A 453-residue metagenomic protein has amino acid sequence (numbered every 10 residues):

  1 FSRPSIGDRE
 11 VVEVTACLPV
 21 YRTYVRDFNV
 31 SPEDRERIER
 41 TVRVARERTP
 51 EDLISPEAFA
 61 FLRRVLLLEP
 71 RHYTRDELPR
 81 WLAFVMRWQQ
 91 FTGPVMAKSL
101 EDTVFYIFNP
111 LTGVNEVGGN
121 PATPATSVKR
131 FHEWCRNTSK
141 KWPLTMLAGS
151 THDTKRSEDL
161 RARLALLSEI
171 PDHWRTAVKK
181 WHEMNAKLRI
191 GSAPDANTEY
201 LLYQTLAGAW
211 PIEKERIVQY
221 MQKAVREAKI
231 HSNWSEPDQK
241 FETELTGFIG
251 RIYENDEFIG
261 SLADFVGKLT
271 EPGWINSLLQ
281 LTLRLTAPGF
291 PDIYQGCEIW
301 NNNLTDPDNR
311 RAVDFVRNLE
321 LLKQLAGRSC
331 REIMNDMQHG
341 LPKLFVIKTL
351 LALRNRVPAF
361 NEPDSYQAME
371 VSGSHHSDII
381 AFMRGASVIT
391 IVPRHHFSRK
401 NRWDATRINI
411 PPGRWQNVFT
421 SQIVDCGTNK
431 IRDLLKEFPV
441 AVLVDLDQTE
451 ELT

Functional and structural regions predicted by a protein language model:
F1-V20: Metal-ion-coordinating, acidic/His-rich active-site neighborhoods of enzymes acting on phosphate-containing substrates
P4-S5, Y24-T453: Carbohydrate-interacting/catalytic domains
